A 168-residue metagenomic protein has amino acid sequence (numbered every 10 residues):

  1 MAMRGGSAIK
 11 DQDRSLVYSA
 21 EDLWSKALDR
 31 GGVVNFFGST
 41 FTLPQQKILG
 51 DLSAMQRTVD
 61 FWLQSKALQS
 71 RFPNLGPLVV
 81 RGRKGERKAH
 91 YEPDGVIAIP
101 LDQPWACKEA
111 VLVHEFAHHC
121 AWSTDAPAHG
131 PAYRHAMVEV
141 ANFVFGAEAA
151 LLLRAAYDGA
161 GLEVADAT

Functional and structural regions predicted by a protein language model:
M1-A110, H119-T168: Active-site-proximal or metal-binding-adjacent scaffold patches in catalytic folds
E115: Walker B catalytic acidic pair
